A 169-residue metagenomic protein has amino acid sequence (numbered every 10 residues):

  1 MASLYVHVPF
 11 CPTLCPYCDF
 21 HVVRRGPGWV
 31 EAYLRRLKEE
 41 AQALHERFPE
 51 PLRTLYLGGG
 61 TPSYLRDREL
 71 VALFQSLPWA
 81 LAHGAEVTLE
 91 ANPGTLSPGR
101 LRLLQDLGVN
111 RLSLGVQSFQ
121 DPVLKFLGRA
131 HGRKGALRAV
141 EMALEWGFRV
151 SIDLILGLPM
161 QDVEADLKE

Functional and structural regions predicted by a protein language model:
M1-L4: Extreme N-terminal starter segment of soluble prokaryotic enzymes
V6-V8, V116: Alpha/beta-hydrolase
P9-V22: Local cysteine-cluster metal-coordination motifs and their immediate loop/turn environment, predominantly Fe-S cluster
V22-E169: Conserved non-cysteine loop/helix-boundary elements of the Radical SAM core domain that shape
